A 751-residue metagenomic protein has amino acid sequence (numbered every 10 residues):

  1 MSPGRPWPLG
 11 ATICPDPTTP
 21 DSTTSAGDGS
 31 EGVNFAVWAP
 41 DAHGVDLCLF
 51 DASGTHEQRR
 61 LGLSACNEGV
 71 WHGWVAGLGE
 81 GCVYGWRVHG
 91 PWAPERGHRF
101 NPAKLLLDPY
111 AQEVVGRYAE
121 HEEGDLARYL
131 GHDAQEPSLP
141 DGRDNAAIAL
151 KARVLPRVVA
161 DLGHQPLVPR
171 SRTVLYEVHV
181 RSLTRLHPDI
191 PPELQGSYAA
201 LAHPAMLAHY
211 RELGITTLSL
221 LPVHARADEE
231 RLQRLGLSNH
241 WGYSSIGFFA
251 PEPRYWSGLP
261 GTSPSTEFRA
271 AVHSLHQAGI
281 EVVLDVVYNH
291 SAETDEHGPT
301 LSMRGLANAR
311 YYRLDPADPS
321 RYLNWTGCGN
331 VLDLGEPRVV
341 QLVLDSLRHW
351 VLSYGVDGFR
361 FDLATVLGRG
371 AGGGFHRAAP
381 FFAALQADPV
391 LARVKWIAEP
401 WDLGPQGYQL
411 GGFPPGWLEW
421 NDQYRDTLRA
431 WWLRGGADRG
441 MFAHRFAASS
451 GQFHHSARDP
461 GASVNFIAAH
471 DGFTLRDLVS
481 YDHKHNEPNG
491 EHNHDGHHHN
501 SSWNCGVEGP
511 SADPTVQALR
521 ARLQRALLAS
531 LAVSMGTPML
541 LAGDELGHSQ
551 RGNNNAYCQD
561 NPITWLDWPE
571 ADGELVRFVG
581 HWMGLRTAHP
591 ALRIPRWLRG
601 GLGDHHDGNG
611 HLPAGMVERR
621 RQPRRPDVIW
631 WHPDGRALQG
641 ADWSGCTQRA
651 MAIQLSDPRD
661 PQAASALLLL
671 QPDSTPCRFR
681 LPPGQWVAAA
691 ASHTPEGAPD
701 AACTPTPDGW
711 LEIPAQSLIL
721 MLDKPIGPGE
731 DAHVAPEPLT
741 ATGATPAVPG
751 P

Functional and structural regions predicted by a protein language model:
M1-Y176, R181, Y198, G214 (+3 more regions): Carbohydrate-interacting/catalytic domains
V37, W86, V178, L220 (+9 more regions): Conserved, mostly hydrophobic/aromatic
A39-D41, A65-N67, G77, G90 (+18 more regions): Short, flexible loop/turn elements at secondary-structure junctions
A93-G97, T184-L186, R226-E230, H290-E293 (+6 more regions): Short catalytic/ligand-binding loop motif for oxyanion handling, primarily in non-cytosolic enzymes, centered on
N145, H179-V356, L363-A387, Q452: Substrate-binding/active-site clefts of carbohydrate-active enzymes
V174-Y176, L218, V282-L284, F359 (+2 more regions): Hydrophobic faces of well-ordered beta-strands that scaffold small-molecule active sites in alpha/beta enzyme cores
R254, G329-L332, T365-V366, C505-Q517 (+1 more regions): Glycine- and acidic
G355, G368-A371, H376-A542, L546-G547 (+5 more regions): Conserved alpha/beta catalytic core and glycan-binding cleft of carbohydrate-active enzymes
